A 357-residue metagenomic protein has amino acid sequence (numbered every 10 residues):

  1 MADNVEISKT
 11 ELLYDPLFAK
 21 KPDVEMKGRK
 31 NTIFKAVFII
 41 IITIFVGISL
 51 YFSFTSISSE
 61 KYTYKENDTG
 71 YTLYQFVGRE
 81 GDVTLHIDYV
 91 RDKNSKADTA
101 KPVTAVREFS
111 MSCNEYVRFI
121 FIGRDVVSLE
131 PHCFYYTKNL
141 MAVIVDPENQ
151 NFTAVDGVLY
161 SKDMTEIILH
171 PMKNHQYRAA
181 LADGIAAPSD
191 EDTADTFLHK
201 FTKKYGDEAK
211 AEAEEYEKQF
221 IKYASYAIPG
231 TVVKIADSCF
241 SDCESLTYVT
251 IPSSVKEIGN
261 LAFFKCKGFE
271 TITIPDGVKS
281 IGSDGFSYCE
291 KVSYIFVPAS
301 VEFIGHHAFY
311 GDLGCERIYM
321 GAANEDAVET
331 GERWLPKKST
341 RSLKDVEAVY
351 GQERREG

Functional and structural regions predicted by a protein language model:
M1-S59: Gram-positive cell-envelope targeting signals
A2-D3, M26-K27, N31, K35-A36 (+10 more regions): Structural signature of tandem-repeat unit edges
T43-S56, L129-P147: Short, basic/low-complexity N-terminal boundary segments at the transition from targeting/disordered tails
L73-Y74: Extracytoplasmic low-complexity, Pro/Thr/Ser/Ala/Gly-rich segments that lie immediately after a secretion/anchoring
E108-S110, P131-Y135, H307: Short, T/G/N/S-enriched strand-turn elements that build extracellular solenoid repeat scaffolds
M111, F240-C243, F263-C266, F286-C289 (+1 more regions): Tyrosine-centered aromatic motifs in long, intrinsically disordered, low-complexity repeat arrays
H132, D237-C239, G259-A262, S283-G285 (+1 more regions): Consensus positions within tandem repeat domains that build extended binding/scaffold surfaces
L335: Extracytoplasmic strand-loop-helix segments at the start of, or within, the mature domains of secreted/periplasmic
